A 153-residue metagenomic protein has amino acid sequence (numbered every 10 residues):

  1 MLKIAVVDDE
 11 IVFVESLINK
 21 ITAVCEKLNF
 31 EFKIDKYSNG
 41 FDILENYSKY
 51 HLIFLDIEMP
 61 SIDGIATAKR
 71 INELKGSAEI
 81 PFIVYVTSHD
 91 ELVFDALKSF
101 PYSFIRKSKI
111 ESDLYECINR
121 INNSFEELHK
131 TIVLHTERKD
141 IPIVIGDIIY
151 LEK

Functional and structural regions predicted by a protein language model:
L2-I21: Conserved acidic segment of CheY-like receiver
I4, I34, F82-I83: Hydrophobic/aromatic residues located in beta-strands of well-ordered beta-sheets within soluble catalytic
V7-D8, Y37-N39, I53: Conserved sequence signature across two-component system core domains
E15-V24, I65-N72: Short, well-ordered amphipathic alpha-helices
C25-S38: Short hydrophobic/Thr-rich beta-strand motif most characteristic of the beta2 strand and flanking loop of CheY-like
D35-D42, G64: Helix N-cap/capping motif at the beta->alpha junctions
E45, Y50-E127: CheY-like receiver
E116-K153: Conserved binding/recognition cores within well-folded domains
